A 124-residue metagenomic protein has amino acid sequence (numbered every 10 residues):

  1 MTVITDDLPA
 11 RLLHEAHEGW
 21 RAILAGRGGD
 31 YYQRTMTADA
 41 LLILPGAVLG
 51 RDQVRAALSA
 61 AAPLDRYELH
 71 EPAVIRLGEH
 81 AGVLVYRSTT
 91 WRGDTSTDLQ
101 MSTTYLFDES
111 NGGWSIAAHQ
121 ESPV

Functional and structural regions predicted by a protein language model:
T2-G26, D30, D39-V124: A beta-strand edge to alpha-helix "cap/lid" segment located at domain peripheries
